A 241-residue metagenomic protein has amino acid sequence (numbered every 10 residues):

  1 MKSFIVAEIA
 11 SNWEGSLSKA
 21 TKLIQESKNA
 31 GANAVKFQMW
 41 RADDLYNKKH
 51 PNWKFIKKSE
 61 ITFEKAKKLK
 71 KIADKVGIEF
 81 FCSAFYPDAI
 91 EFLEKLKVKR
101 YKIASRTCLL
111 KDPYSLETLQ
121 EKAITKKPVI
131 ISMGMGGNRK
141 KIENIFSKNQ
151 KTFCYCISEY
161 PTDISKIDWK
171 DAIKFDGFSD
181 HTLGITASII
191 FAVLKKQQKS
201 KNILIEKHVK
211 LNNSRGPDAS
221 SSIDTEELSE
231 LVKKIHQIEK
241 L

Functional and structural regions predicted by a protein language model:
M1-L241: Catalytic cores and adjacent flexible loops of soluble metabolic enzymes that perform enolate/carbanion chemistry on
